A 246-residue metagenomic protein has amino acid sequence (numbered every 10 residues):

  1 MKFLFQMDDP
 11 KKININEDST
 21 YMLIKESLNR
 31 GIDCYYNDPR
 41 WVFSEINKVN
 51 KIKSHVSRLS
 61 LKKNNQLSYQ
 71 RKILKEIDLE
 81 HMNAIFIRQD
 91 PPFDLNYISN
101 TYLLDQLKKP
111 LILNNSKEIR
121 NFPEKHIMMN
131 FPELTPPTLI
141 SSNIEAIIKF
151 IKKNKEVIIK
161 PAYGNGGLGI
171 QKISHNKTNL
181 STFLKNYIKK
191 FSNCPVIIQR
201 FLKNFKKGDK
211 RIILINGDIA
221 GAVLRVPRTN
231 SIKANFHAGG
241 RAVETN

Functional and structural regions predicted by a protein language model:
M1-L4: Extreme N-terminal starter segment of soluble prokaryotic enzymes
Q6, F86-Q89, P161: Short, well-ordered coil/turn residues at beta-beta hairpins and beta-strand->alpha-helix junctions within
K11-S142, A146: Conserved N-proximal alpha/beta basic substrate-recognition cap immediately N-terminal to, or forming the N-lobe
L28, D105, I151, I188-K189: N-terminal cationic-hydrophobic initiation segments that often serve targeting/anchoring roles
W41-K51, L74-E76, E118-N121, I158-K160 (+3 more regions): A broad, low-specificity signal for short, low-complexity segments enriched in glycine/proline and polar/charged
S60-L61, P161-Y163: Short acidic, glycine-rich loop/turn motifs
E145, K152-K155, Y163-N246: Phosphate-binding site of ATP-dependent enzymes
